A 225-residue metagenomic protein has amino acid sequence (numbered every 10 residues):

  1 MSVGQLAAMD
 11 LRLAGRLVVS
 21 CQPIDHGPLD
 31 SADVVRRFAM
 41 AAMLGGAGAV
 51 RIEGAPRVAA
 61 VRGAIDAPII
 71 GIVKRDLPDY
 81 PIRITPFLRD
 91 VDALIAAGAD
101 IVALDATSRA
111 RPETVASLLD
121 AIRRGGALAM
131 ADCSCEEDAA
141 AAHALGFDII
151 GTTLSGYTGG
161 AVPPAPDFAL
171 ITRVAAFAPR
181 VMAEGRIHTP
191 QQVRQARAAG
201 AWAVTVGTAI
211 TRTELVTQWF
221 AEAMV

Functional and structural regions predicted by a protein language model:
M1-D92, A96, G125, S134-L145 (+2 more regions): Conserved N-terminal beta1-alpha1 strand-loop-helix module at the mouth
M1-L6, I24-L29, E137, F168-V225: Alpha/beta catalytic cores of nucleotide-metabolism and tRNA/nucleoside-modifying enzymes
C21-D25, L44-G45, V73-L77, A97-R111 (+2 more regions): Glycine-rich phosphate-binding active-site loops on the catalytic face of alpha/beta enzymes
L29-D30, Y80-I84, E113-V115, A141-H143 (+3 more regions): Short, well-ordered secondary-structure micro-motifs
M40-G46, D100-V102, D120-G126, A176-A178 (+1 more regions): Short, surface-exposed connector motifs at secondary-structure boundaries
A47-G54, I82-I84, V91, D100-P112 (+4 more regions): Catalytic beta/alpha-barrel core
A64-P68, T85-P86, S117-L119, L145-D148 (+3 more regions): Short low-complexity, flexible loop/linker segments enriched in glycine and/or proline with clustered acidic
R89-D90, V115-D120, R124, S134-L154 (+1 more regions): Short loop-to-alpha-helix "cap/lid" segments that border enzyme active sites across diverse enzyme classes
